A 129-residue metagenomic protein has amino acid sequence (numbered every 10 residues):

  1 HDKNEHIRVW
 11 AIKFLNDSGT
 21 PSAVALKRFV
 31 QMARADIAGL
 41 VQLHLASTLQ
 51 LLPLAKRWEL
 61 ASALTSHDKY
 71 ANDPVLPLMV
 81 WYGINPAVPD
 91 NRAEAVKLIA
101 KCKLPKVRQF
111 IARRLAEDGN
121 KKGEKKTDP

Functional and structural regions predicted by a protein language model:
H1-P129: Long, ordered, helix-rich scaffold segments
